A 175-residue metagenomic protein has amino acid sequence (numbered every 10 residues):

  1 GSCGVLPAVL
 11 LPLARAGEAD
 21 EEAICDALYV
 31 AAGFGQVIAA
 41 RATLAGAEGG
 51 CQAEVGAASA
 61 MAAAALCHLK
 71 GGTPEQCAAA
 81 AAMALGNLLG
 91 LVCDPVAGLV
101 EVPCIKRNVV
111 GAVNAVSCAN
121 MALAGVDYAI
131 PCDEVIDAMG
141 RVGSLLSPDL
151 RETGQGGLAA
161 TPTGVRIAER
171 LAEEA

Functional and structural regions predicted by a protein language model:
S2-V9, A53-A58: Conserved phosphate/anionic-ligand binding catalytic regions in large, soluble enzymes, centered on
P7-E18, A63-G71: Alpha-helical support elements that line or immediately flank enzyme active sites and cofactor-binding pockets
A14-F34, A79-M83, A159-T163: An acidic intrinsically disordered interaction segment
E22-T43, N87-P95: Acidic-glycine-rich active-site phosphate/pyrophosphate-binding loop
A45-A53, L99-K106: A short glycine/serine-rich beta->alpha loop
C51-A80: A contiguous pocket-lining binding segment that forms or flanks enzyme active sites
L69-A175: Functionally critical mobile loop/hinge segments
